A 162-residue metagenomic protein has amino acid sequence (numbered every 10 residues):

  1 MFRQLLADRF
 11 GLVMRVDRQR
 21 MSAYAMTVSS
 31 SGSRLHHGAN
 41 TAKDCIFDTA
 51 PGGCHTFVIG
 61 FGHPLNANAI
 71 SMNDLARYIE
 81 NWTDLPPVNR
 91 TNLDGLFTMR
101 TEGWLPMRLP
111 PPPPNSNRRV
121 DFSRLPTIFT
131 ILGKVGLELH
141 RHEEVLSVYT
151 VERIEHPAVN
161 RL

Functional and structural regions predicted by a protein language model:
M1-L162: Beta-strand-rich assembly/attachment modules of structural machines
